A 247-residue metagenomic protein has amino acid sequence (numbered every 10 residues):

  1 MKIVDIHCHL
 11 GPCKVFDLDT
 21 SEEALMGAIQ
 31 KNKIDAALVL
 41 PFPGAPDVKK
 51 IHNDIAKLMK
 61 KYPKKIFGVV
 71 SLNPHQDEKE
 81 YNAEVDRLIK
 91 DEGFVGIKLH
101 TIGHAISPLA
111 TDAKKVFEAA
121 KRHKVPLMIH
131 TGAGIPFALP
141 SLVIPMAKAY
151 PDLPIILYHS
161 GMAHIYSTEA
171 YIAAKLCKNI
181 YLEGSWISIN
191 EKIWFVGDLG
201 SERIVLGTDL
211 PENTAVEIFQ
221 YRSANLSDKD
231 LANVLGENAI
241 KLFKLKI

Functional and structural regions predicted by a protein language model:
M1-I6, L18-A36, R122, S201-R203 (+1 more regions): Mid-to-C-terminal alpha-helical segments outside catalytic/metal-binding sites
I3-P12, I102, M128-G132, S160: Histidine-centered catalytic micro-motifs
H7, I29, I55, L88 (+7 more regions): Conserved, mostly hydrophobic/aromatic
S21-A28, I51-L58, Y81-L88, D112-V116 (+4 more regions): A general structural detector for well-ordered alpha-helical segments in enzyme core domains, enriched
D35-A36, P46-M128, G134: Active-site gating/metal-coordination segments in enzymes
L40, H100, G207: Conserved residues at the C-terminal ends of beta-strands
P43-G44, L72-P74, T101-G103, A133-I135 (+3 more regions): Active-site-proximal loop/turn and secondary-structure-junction residues that shape catalytic pockets, frequently
E92-V95, I106-V205: Catalytic pocket-lining loop regions of alpha/beta-barrel enzymes, especially the amidohydrolase/enolase/GH5 lineages
